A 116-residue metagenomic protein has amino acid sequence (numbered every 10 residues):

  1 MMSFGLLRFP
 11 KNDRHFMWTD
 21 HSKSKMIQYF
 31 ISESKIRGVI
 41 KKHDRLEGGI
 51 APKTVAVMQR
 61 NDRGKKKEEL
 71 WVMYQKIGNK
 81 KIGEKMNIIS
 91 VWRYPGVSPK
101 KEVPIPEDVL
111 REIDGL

Functional and structural regions predicted by a protein language model:
M1-L116: Ribonuclease/tRNase effector modules and their secretory precursors
